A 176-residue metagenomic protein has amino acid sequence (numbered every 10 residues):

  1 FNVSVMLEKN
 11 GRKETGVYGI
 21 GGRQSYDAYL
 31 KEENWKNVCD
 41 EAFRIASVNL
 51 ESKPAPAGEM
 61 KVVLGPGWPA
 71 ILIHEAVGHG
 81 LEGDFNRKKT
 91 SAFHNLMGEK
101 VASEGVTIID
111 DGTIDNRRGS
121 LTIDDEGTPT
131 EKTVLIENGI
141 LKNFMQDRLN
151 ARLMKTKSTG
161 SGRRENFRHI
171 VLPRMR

Functional and structural regions predicted by a protein language model:
F1-A76, G80, K142-N143: Internal alpha/beta scaffold segment
G19-A28, H79-K88, L149-F167: Extended active-site and interfacial segments that coordinate phosphate-rich ligands in large catalytic machineries
G22, A42, K88, D115-N116: General secondary-structure edge motif
Y29, I45-N49, R87, S91-N95 (+2 more regions): Bulky hydrophobic/aromatic packing residues
E41-R44, L81-K88, P129: N-terminal processing/targeting junctions
E75, H79-L96, A102: Extended Lys/Arg-rich, glycine-bearing segments that form polyanion-binding/interaction patches within enzyme domains
N95-R176: Dual-mode signal for accessory low-complexity, basic/Gly-rich regions
